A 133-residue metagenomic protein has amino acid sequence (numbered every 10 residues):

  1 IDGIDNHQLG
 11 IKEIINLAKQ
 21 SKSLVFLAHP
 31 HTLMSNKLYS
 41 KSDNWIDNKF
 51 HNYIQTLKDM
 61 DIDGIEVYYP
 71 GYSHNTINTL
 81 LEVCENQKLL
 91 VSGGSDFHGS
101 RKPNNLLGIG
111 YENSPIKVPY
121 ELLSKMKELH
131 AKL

Functional and structural regions predicted by a protein language model:
I1-L9: Active-site glycine- and acidic-residue-rich loops that bind and position anionic ligands or nucleotide-like cofactors
G10-I14: Internal active-site segments that recognize and position negatively charged phosphoryl groups and nucleotide moieties
N16, S21-L133: Charged catalytic cores and adjacent phosphate/nucleic-acid-binding surfaces used for phosphate/nucleic-acid chemistry
